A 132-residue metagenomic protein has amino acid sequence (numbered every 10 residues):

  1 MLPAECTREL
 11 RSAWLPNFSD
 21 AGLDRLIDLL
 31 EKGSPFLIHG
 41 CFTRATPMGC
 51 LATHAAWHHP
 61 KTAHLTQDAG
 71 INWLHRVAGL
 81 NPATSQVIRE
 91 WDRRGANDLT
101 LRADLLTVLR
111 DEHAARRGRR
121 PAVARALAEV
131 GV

Functional and structural regions predicted by a protein language model:
M1-V132: Short, glycine-biased loop/turn motifs at secondary-structure junctions and in low-complexity Ser/Thr/Pro-rich termini
